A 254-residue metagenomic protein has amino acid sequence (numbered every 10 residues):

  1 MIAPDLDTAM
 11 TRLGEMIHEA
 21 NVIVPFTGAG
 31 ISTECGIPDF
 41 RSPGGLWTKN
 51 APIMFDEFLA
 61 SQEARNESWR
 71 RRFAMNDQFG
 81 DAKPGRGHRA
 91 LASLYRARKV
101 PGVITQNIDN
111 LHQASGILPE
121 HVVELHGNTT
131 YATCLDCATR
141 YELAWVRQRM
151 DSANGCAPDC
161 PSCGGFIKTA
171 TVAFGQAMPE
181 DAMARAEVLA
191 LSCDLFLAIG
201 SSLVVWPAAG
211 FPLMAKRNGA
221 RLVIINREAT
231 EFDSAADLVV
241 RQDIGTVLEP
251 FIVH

Functional and structural regions predicted by a protein language model:
M1-H254: Conserved catalytic core of sirtuin-type NAD+-dependent deacylases
